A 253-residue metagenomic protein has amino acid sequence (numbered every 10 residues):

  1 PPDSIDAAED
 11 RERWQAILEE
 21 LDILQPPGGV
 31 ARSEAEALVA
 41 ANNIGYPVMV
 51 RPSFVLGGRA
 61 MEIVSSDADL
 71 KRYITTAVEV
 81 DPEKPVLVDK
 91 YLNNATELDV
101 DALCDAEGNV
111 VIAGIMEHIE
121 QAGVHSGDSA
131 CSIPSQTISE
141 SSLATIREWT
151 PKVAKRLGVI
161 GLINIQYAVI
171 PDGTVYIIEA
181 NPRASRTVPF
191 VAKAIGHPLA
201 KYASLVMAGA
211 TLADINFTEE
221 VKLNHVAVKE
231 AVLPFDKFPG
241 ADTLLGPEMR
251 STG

Functional and structural regions predicted by a protein language model:
P1-M61: A conserved helix-loop-beta module that forms one wall/lid of the active-site cleft in ATP-utilizing catalytic domains
A8, I17, L21, I44-P47 (+2 more regions): ATP-dependent carboxylate activation and anion-phosphoryl transfer catalytic cores that bind Mg-ATP to form
